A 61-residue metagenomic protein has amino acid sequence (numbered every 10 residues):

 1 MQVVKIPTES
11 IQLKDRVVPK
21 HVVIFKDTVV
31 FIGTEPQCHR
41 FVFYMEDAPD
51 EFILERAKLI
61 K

Functional and structural regions predicted by a protein language model:
M1-V22, D47, E51-K61: Short N-terminal "domain-start" leader segments that mark the transition from disordered tails or signal peptides into
P19, D27-T28: Beta-strand-connecting loop/turn residues
I24-F25, F31-R56: A short, charged, amphipathic alpha-helix used as a generic interaction element across diverse proteins
